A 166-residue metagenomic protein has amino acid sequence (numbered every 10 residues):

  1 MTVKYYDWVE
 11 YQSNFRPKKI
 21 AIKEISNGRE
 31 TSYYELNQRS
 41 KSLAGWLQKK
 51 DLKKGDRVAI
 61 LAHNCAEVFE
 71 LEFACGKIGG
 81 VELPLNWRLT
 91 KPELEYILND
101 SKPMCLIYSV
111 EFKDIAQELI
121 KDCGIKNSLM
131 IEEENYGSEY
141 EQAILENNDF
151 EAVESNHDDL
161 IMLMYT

Functional and structural regions predicted by a protein language model:
M1-T31, E35-K50, K54, K113-D114 (+1 more regions): N-lobe entry segment of adenylate-forming
Q12, I22, L36, S40 (+8 more regions): Adenylate-forming
K18, N147-Y165: Conserved pre-ATP/AMP-binding loop-to-beta segment of ANL
I25, A74, L119: Hydrophobic/aromatic ligand-binding patch that stacks against planar heteroaromatic rings of cofactors or nucleotides
R29, G45-L89: Conserved AMP-binding/adenylate-forming
S32-L36, K91, Y140, H157: Structural motif detector for alpha-helix initiation sites
K50, K77-Q142: Structural core segment of the AMP-binding/adenylate-forming
